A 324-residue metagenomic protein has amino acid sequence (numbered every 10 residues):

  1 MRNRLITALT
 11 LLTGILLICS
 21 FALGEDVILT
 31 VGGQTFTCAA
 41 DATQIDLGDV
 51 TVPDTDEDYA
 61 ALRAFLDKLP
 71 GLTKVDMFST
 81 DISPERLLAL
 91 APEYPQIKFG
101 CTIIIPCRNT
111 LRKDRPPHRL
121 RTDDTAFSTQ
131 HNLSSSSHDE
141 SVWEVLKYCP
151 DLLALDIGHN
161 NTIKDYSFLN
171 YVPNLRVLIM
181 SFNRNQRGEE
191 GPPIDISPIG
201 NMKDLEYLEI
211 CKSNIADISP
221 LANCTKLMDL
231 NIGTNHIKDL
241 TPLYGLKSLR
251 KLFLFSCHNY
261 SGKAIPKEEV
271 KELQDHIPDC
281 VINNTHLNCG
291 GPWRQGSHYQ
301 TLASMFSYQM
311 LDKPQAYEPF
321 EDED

Functional and structural regions predicted by a protein language model:
M1-T10: Bacterial N-terminal signal peptides that target proteins for export
L9-C19: Bacterial N-terminal signal peptides
C19-D26: Sec-dependent signal peptide cleavage junction
I28-A40, Q44: Compositionally biased P/S/T/G-rich terminal and signal peptide-adjacent segments that lie outside catalytic cores
T43-A61, G71-I82, Y94-V145, D151-K164 (+7 more regions): Concave beta-strand-loop units of leucine-rich repeat
L66, L90, L146, L169-N170 (+3 more regions): Hydrophobic anchor residues at the C-terminal helix/turn of individual leucine-rich repeat
